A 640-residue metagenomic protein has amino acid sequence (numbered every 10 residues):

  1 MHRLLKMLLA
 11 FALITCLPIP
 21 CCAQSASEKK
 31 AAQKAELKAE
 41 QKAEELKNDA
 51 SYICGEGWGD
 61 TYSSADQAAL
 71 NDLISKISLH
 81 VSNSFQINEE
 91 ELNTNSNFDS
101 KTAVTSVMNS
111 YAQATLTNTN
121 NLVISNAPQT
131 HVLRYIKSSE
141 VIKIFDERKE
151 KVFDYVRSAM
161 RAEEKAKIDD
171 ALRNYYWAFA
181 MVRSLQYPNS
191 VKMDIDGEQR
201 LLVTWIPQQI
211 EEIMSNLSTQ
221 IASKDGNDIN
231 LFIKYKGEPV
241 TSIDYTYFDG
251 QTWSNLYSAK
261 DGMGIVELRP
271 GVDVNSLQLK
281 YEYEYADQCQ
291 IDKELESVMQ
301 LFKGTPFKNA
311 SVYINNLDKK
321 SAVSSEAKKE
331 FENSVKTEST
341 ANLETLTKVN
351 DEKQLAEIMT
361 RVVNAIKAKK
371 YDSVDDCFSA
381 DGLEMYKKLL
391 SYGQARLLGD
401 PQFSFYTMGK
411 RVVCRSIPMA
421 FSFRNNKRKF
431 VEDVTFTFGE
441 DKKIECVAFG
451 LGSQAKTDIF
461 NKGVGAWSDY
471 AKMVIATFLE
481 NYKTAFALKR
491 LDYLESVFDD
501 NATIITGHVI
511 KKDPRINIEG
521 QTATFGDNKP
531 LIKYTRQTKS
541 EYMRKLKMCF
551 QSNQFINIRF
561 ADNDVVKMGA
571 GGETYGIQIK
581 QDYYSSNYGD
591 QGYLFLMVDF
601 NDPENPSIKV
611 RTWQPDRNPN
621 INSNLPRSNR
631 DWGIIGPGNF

Functional and structural regions predicted by a protein language model:
M1-L9: Bacterial N-terminal signal peptides that target proteins for export
L8-P18: Bacterial N-terminal signal peptides
C22-D351, S379, L383-V431, E445 (+4 more regions): Domain-level marker for long, solvent-exposed, non-transmembrane regions
I87, I168-Q186, I475-K539: Conserved, compact domain cores that house catalytic/ligand-binding motifs in diverse enzymes and effector modules
Q220-S223, T347, E384-G439, I518-D590: Surface-exposed, charged secondary-structure patches
N342-K370, Y470-L491: Short, aromatic-enriched amphipathic alpha-helices that serve as compact interaction elements
I358-L389, K489-D513, N517: Short, well-ordered alpha-helical segments enriched in acidic and aromatic residues
N425-A471, G572-Q578, S586-F640: Short beta-strand edge/turn micro-motifs at domain boundaries
